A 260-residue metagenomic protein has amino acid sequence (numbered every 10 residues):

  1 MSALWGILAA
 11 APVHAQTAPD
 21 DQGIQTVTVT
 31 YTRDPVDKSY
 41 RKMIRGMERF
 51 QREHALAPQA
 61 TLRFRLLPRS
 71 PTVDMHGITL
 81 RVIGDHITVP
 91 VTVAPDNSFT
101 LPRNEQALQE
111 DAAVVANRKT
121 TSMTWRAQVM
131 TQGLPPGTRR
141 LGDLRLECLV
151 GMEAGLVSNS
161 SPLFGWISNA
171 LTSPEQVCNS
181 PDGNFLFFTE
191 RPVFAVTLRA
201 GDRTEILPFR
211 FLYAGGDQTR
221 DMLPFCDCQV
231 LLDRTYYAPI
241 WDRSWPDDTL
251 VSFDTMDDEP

Functional and structural regions predicted by a protein language model:
A10-P12: N-terminal signal peptide c-region/cleavage motif recognized by signal peptidases
Q16-R103: N-terminal Sec/ER secretory leader and immediately downstream segment of secreted/extracellular precursors
Y40-R63, G165-F187, D248: Contiguous beta-strand segments within globular domains
L66-T92, T172-D217, D221: Extended low-complexity, serine/threonine- and proline-enriched intrinsically disordered segments
P71-V157: Structured domain cores in non-transmembrane regions
P95-L101, E105, R210-V230, T235-Y236: Glycine-centered loop-to-beta-strand initiation motif
L101-T121, Q229-L231, P239-F253: Noncatalytic modules at the cell exterior or secretory-pathway interfaces, chiefly beta-strand-rich lectin/adhesion
R126-A200: Short helix-loop boundary/capping segments
